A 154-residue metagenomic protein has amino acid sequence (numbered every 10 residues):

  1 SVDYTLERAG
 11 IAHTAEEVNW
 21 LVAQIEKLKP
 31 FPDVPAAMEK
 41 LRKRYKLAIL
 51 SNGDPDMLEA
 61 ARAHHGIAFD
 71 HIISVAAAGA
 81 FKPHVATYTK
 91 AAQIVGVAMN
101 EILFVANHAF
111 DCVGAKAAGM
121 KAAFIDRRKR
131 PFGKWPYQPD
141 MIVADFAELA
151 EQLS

Functional and structural regions predicted by a protein language model:
S1-N19: A metal-dependent, Asp-based hydrolase signature
N19-K27: Surface-exposed cleft-lining segments at the edges of enzyme active sites
E26-K29, N107: Transmembrane alpha-helices of multi-pass, membrane-embedded glycan-processing enzymes that use lipid-linked
K29-D33, P83: Short secondary-structure boundary/capping elements
D33-R44: Catalytic-core regions built around general acid/base machinery
E39, L50-S154: Asp-based, Mg2+/Mn2+-dependent phosphohydrolase catalytic module
